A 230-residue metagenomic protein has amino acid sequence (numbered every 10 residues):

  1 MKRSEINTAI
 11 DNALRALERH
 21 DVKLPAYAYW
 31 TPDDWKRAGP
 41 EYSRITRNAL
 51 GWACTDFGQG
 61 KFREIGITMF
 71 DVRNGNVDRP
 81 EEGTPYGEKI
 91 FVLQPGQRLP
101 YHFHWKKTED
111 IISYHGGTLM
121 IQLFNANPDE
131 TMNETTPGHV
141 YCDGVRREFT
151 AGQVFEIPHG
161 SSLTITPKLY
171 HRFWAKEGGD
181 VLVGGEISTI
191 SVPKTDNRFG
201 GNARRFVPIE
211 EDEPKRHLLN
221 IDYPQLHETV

Functional and structural regions predicted by a protein language model:
M1-G87, R216-D222: A short, N-terminal "cap"/entry segment at the start of jelly-roll beta-barrel domains of the cupin/DSBH fold
K2, P128-E148, W174-V230: Double-stranded beta-helix
D78-G87, R98-D110, Y114-H115: A short beta-loop-beta micro-motif enriched in histidine and acidic residues
K89-F91, E109-S113, M120, V154-F155 (+1 more regions): His/acidic/aromatic-lined binding-pocket segments of jelly-roll/cupin-type domains and related regulatory beta-sandwich
Q94, A151-G178, G184-T189: Conserved metal-binding segment of the jelly-roll/cupin
Q94-P95, K107-E109, S113-D129, E134: Glycine- and acidic-residue-biased ligand/ion/polar-headgroup-sensing regions
Y101, Q122, F173-W174, T195: Short helix/loop capping segments that flank catalytic or ligand/cofactor-binding pockets
